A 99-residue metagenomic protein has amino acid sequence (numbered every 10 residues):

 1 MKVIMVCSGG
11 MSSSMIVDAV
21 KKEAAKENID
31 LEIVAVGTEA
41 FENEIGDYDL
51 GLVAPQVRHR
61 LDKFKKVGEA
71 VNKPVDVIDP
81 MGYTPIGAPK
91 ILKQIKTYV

Functional and structural regions predicted by a protein language model:
K2-G10, L61-G82: P-loop/Walker A phosphate-binding loop and immediately adjacent motor/lid segment at beta-alpha junctions
K2-T38: Conserved active-site segments centered on acidic
S13, F41-N43, P85: Generic structural signal for helix capping and beta-alpha/helix-loop junctions
D18, K22-K26, K66, K93 (+1 more regions): Short, well-ordered alpha-helices that flank and scaffold nucleotide-derived cofactor binding pockets
G37-F41, R60: Short acidic active-site motifs
I45-G51: Short acidic/histidine-rich motifs immediately flanking catalytic phosphotransfer sites in two-component signaling
P55-Q56: Short glycine-/small-residue-rich Rossmann-like dinucleotide-binding loops
P74-V99: Ser/Thr/Gly-rich flexible loops in soluble cytosolic domains mediating phosphotransfer, phosphorylation
